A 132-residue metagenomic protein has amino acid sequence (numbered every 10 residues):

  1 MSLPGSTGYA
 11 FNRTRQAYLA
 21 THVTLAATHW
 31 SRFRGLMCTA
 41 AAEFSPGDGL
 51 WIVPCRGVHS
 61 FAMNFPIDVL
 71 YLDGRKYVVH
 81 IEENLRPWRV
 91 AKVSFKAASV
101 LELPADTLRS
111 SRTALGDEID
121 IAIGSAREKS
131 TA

Functional and structural regions predicted by a protein language model:
M1-A132: Compact, glycine-rich, soluble single-domain proteins
